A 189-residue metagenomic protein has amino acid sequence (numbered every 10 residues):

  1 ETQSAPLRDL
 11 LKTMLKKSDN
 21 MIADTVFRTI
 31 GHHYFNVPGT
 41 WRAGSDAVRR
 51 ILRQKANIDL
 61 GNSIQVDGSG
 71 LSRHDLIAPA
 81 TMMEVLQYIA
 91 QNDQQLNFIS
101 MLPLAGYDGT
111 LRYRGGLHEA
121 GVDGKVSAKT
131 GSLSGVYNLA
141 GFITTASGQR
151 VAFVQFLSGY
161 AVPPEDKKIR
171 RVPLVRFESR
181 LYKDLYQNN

Functional and structural regions predicted by a protein language model:
E1-L96: A small/polar active-site loop signature that marks catalytic segments
A47, L60-N189: C-terminal soluble interaction/assembly domains
